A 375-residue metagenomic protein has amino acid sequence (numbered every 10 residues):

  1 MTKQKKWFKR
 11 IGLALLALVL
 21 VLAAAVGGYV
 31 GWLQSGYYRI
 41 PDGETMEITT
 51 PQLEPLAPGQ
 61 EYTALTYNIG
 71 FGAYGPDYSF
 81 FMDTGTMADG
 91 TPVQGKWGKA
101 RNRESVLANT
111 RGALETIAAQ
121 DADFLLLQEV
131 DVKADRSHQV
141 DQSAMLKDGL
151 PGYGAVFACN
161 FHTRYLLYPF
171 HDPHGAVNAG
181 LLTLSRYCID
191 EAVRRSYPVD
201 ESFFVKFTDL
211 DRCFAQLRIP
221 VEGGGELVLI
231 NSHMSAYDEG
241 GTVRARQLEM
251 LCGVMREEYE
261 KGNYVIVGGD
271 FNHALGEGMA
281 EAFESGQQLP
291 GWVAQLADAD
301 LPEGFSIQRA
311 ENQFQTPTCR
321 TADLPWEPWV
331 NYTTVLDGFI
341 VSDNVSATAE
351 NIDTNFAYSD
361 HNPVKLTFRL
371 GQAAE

Functional and structural regions predicted by a protein language model:
K6-G149, F157-Y168, D172-N178, Q372: N-terminal, active-site-proximal structural segment of metallo-dependent hydrolase catalytic domains
T63-I69, V93, W97-K99, N109-Q139 (+6 more regions): Active-site beta-strand/loop signature of hydrolases that rely on acidic residues for catalysis
I69-G72, V130-A134, N160-R164, I189-D190 (+3 more regions): Solvent-exposed loop/turn segments at secondary-structure junctions within structured extracellular/periplasmic domains
K96-N102, V130-K133, Y197-K206, H233-T242: Surface-exposed cleft-lining segments at the edges of enzyme active sites
D148-P151, A176-A192, P220-E222, E327-S346 (+1 more regions): Conserved beta strand-loop-helix elements of the APE1-like EEP
H171, V177, Y187-G224: Active-site catalytic loop in hydrolytic enzyme cores
T208-L210, R218-A245: Metal-dependent phosphoester/phosphodiester hydrolase catalytic core
D238-D343: Metal-dependent phosphoesterases centered on the DNase I-like endonuclease/exonuclease/phosphatase
